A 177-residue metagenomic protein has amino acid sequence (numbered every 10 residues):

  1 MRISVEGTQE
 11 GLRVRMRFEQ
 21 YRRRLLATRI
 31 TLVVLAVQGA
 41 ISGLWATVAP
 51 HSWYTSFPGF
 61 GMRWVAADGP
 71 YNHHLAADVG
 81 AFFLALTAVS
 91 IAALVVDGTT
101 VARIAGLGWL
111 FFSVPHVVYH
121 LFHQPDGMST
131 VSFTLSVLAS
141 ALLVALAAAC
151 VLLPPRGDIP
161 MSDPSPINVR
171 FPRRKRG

Functional and structural regions predicted by a protein language model:
R2-S42: Cytosolic juxtamembrane helix and N-cap/initiation of the first transmembrane helix
Y21, T87-L107: Juxtamembrane helix-break-helix junctions at the cytosolic face of small multi-pass alpha-helical membrane proteins
V37-G69, H73-L75, G80: Hydrophobic transmembrane helix segments
V79-V89, L143-V144: Core segments of transmembrane alpha-helices that mediate helix-helix packing or line hydrophobic substrate/ligand
A105-H120, A139-V144: Hydrophobic alpha-helical membrane segments
G127-A139: Non-cytosolic membrane-interface motifs at loop->transmembrane helix junctions
A141-S162: Membrane-water interface at the C-terminal end of transmembrane alpha helices
I159-G177: Short, highly charged, low-complexity non-transmembrane loops/tails of multi-pass membrane proteins
